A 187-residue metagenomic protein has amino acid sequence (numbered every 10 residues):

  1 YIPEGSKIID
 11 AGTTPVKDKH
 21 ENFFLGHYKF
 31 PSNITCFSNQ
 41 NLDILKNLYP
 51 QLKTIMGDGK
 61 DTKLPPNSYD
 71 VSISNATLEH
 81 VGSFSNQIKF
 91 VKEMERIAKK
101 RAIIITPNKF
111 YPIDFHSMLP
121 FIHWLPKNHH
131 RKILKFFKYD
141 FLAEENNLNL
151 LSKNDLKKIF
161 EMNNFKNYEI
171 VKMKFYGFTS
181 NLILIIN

Functional and structural regions predicted by a protein language model:
Y1-E4: Class I SAM-dependent methyltransferase Rossmann-like catalytic core, especially the SAM/SAH-binding loop
S6-Y111, I185-I186: Conserved SAM-binding loop
K29, F90-E93, A98, F115 (+5 more regions): Short, surface-exposed, charged/polar-biased interaction segments
P31-I34, L150-S152, K157, N181-L182: Long, C-terminal folded domains that constitute the functional core of proteins
Y49, M162-N163: Acidic-histidine catalytic/liganding microenvironments
R101-R131: Conserved class I S-adenosyl-L-methionine
L119-M162, Y168-M173: C-terminal alpha-helical "lid/dimerization" subdomain adjacent to the S-adenosyl-L-methionine
F165-N187: Core SAM-dependent methyltransferase catalytic element
